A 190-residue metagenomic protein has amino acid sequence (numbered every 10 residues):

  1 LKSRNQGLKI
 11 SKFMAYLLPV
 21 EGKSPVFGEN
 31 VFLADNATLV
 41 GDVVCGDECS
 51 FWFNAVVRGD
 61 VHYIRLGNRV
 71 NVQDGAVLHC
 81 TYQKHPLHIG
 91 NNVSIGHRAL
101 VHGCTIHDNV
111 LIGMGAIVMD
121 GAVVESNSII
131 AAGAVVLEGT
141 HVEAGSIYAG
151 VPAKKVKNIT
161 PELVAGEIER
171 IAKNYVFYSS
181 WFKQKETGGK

Functional and structural regions predicted by a protein language model:
L1-K12: Short, basic, low-complexity termini and linkers enriched in Ser/Thr/Gly/Pro that act as targeting/leader peptides
S11-V26, D60-N68, D74-V77, T81 (+2 more regions): Glycine-rich hexapeptide-repeat left-handed beta-helix
A15-F51: N-terminal segments that cap or nucleate solenoid repeat domains
S94: Short proline/glycine- and basic residue-enriched helix-capping loop/turn segments at helix->loop/beta transitions
